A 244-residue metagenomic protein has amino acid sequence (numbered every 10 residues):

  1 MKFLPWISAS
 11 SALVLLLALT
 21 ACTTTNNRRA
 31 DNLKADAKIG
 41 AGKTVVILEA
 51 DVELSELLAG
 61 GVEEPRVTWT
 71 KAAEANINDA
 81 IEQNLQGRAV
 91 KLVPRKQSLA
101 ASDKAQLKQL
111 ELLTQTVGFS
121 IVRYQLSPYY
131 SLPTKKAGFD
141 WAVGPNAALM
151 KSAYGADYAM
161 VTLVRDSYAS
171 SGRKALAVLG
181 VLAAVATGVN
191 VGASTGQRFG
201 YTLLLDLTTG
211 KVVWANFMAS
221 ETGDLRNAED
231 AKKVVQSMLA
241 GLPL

Functional and structural regions predicted by a protein language model:
M1, W69, D103, L107 (+3 more regions): Charge-rich, low-complexity amphipathic helices in intrinsically disordered tails/linkers adjacent to domains
M1-S11: Bacterial N-terminal signal peptides that target proteins for export
K2, G61-E64, A177: Short secondary-structure boundary/capping segments
L16-L19: Bacterial Sec-type N-terminal signal peptides, specifically the leucine/valine-rich hydrophobic h-region
C22-L57, N76-I77, G87, V143-Y158 (+1 more regions): C-terminal/domain-edge helix-coil "capping" segments
G60-Y168, L207, K211-F217: N-terminal segment of the mature soluble domain
